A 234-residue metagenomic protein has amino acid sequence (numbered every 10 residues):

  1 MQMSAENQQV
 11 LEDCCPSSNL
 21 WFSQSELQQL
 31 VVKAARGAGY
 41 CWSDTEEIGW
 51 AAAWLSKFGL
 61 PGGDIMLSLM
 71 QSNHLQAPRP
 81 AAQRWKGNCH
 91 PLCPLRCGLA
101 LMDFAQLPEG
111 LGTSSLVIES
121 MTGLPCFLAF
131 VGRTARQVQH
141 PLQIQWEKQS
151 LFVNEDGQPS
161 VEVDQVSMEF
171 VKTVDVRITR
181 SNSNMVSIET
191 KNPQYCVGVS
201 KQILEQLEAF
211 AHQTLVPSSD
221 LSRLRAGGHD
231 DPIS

Functional and structural regions predicted by a protein language model:
Q2-R36: Generic N-terminal amphipathic, Lys/Arg-enriched alpha-helix
S4-P16, I65, G87, Q202-Q206 (+1 more regions): Acidic, glycine/proline-rich low-complexity segments that act as flexible tails and inter-domain linkers
P16-F22, G37-A38, K86-L95: Short, exposed beta-strand "edge-strand" segments with a Pro/Gly-rich flavor and a Y/T-containing core
L20, Q24-Q28, C41, T45 (+4 more regions): Generic structural signal for well-ordered, non-membrane alpha-helical segments in soluble metabolic enzymes
V32-W85: N-terminal low-complexity or amphipathic/hydrophobic leaders
G63, S68-E162: A glycine-rich, acidic short-motif signal
E162-S234: Extended, charged low-complexity segments that frequently continue into or abut oligomerization scaffolds
